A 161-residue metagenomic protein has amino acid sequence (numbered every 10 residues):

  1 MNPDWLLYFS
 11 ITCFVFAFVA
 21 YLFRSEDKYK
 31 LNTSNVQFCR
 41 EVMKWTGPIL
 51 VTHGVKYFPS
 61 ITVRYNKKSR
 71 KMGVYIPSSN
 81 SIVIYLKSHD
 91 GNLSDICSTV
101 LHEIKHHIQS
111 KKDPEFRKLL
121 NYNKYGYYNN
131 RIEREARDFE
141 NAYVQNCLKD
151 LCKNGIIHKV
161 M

Functional and structural regions predicted by a protein language model:
M1-F9: Feature marks short, highly hydrophobic, charge-poor N-terminal signal-anchor/signal peptide-like helices that anchor
Y8-E26: N-terminal membrane-anchoring alpha-helices
Y21, N141-M161: Long, well-structured alpha-helical subdomains associated with metal-dependent extracellular/ecto-lumenal hydrolases
L22-V83, A142: Auxiliary, metal-adjacent structural segments of Zn-dependent hydrolase domains
V83-T99: Short pre-active-site segment immediately N-terminal to the catalytic Zn-binding motif
S94, S110-D138: Post-HEXXH active-site segment of zinc metalloproteases
S98-K111: Active-site recognition of the HExxH zinc-binding catalytic motif
T99, R117, Q145: Catalytic phosphate/metal-binding cores of nucleic-acid and nucleotide-processing enzymes, i.e., regions that mediate
